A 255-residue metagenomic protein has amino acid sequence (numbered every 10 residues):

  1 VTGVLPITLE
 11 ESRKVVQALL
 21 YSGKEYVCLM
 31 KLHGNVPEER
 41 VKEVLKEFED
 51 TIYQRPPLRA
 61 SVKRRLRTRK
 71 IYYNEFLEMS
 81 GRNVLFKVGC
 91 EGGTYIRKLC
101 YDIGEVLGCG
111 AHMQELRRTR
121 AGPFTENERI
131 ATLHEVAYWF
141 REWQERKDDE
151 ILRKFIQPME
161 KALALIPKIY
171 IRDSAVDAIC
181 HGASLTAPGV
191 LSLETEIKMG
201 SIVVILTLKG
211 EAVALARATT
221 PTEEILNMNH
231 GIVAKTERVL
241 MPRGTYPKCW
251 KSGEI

Functional and structural regions predicted by a protein language model:
V1-H134, F155, C180: Non-catalytic RNA-recognition surface used by pseudouridine synthases
V44, S61-L66, Y72, N83 (+2 more regions): Accessory RNA 3′-end/elbow-binding domains used by RNA modification enzymes
